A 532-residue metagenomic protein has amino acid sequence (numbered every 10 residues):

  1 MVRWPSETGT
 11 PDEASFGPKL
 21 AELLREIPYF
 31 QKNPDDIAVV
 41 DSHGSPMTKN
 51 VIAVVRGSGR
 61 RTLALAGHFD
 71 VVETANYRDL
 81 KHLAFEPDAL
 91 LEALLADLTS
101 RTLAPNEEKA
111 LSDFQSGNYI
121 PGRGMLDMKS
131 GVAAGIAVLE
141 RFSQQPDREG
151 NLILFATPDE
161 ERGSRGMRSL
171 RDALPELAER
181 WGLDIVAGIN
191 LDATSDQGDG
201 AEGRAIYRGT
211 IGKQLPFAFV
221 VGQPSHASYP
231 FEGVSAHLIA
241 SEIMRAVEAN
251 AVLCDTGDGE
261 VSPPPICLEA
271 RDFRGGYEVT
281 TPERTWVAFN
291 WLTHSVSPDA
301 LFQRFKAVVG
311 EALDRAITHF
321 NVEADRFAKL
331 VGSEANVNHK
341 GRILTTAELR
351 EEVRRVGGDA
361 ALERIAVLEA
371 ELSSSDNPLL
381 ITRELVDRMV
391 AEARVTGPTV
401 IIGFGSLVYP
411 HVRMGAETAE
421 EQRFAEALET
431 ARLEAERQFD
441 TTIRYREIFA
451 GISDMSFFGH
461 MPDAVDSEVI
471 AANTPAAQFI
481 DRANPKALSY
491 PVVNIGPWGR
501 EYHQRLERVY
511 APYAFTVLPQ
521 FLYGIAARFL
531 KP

Functional and structural regions predicted by a protein language model:
M1-R123, Q145-G150: Acidic/His- and Gly-rich active-site-bordering loop/insert found across diverse amide/peptide-bond hydrolases
P11, I120-A133, P230-H237, P512-T516: Short, conserved micro-motifs enriched in small and acidic residues
F16-G17, K32-I37, D325-P532: An extended, acidic, His-containing surface patch that forms the Zn2+-binding/catalytic region of metallohydrolases
V71, A218-S225, T293-S295, V492-E507: A glycine-centered beta->alpha junction motif in the catalytic cores of kinase/phosphotransferase enzymes
Q115-G209: Acidic/histidine-rich catalytic neighborhood of metal-dependent amide-processing enzymes
I136-Q144, E242-A249, Y523-A527: Short glycine/serine- and small hydrophobic-enriched flexible loop segments
P146-D147, Y207-K213, Y277-E283, E392-V395 (+1 more regions): Short glycine/proline-enriched loop/turn "hinge" motifs that connect secondary-structure elements and lie
P175-E384: Midchain, well-structured core segments that form catalytic/ion-binding scaffolds
